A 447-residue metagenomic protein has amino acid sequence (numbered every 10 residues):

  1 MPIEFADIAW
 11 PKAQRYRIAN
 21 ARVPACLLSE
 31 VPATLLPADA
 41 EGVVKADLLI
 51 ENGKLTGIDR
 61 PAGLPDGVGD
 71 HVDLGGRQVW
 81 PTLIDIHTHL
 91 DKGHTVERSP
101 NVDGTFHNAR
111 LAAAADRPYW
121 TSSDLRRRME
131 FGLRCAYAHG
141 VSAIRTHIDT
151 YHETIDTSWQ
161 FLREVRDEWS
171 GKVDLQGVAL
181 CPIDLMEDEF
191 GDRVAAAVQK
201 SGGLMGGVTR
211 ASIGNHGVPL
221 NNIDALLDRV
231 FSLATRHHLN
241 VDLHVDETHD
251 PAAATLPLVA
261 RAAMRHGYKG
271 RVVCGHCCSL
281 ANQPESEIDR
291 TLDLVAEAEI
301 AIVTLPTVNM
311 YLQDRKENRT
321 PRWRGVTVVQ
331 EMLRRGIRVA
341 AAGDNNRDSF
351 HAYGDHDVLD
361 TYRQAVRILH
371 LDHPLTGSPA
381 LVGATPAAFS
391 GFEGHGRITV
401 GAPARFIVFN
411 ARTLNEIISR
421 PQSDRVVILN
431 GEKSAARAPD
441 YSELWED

Functional and structural regions predicted by a protein language model:
M1-D66, L414: N-terminal metal-binding scaffold of metallo-dependent hydrolase/deaminase domains
I3-N20, N52, P65-G104: Replace "His-x-His-based motif
P32, L36, L381, V400-D447: C-terminal cap of metal-dependent C-N hydrolases
R77-V79, V96-H147, E153-E168, R193-Q199: Alpha-helical scaffold segments that flank or form the walls of functional sites
H94-L125, S201-L204, H216, H237 (+4 more regions): Active-site gating loops and adjacent loop-to-helix segments of metal-dependent hydrolytic enzymes
A112-R127, V178-E189, N215-N221: Active-site mouth loops of central-metabolism enzymes
T157-G171, M186-V273, C277-A301, N318-A341 (+1 more regions): Histidine/acidic residue-rich metal-binding segments in metalloenzymes
N240, R261-V272, L312, W323-F409: His/Asp/Glu-enriched, well-ordered alpha-helical/loop segment that forms or immediately abuts the divalent-metal
